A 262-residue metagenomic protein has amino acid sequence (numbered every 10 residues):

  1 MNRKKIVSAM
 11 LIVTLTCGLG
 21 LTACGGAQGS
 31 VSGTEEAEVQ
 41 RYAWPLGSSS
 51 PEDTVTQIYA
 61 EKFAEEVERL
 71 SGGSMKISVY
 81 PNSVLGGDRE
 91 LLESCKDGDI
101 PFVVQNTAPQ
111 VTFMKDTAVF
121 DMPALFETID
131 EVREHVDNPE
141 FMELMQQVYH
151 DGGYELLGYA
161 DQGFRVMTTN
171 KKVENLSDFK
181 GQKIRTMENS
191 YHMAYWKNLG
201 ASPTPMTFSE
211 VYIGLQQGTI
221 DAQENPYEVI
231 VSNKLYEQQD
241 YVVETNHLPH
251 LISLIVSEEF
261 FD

Functional and structural regions predicted by a protein language model:
M1-A43: Short, low-complexity disordered leader/linker segments with a strong preference for bacterial N-terminal type II
G25-E131, E140, Q147-D262: N-terminal secretory/targeting leader peptides
E134: Short beta-strand-centered segments that line the small-molecule binding cleft or hinge of alpha/beta clamshell
